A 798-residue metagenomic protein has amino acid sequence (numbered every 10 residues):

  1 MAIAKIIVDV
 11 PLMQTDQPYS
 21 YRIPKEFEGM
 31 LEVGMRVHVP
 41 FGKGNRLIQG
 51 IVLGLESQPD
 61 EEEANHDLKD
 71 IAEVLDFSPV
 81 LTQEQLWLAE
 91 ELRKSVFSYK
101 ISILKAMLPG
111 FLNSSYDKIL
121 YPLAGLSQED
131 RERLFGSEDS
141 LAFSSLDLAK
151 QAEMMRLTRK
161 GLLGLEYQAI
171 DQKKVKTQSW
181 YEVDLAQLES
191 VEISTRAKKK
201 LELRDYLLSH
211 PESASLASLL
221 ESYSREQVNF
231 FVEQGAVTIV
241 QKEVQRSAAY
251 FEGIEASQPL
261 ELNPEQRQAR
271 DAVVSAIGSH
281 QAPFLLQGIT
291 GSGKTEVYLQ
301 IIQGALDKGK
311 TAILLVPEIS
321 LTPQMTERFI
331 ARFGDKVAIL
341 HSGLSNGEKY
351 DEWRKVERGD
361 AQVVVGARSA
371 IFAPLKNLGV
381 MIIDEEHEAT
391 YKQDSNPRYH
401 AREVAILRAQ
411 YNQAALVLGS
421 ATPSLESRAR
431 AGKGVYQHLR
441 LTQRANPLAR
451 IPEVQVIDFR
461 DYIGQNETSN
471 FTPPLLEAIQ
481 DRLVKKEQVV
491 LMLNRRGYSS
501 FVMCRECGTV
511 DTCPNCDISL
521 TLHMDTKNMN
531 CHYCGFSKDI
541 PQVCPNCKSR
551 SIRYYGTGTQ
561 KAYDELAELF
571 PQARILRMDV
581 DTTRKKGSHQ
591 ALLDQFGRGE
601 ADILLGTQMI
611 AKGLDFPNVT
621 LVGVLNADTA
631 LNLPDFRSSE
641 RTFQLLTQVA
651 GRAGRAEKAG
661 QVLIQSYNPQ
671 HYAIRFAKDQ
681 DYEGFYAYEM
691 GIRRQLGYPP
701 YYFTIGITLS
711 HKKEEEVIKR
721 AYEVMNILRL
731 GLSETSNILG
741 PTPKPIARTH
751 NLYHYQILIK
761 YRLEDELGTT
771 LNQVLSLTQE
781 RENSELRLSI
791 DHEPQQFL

Functional and structural regions predicted by a protein language model:
M1-I3, D16, N45, K486 (+4 more regions): A general secondary-structure signal for short beta-strands and their flanking turns/coil in non-transmembrane regions
M1-V364, I371-V404, R408-S420, G434-N446 (+2 more regions): Accessory, non-ATPase domains that flank or precede helicase/AAA+ motor cores in DNA-metabolism machines
D9, R131-L134, R694-P699, K744-H750: Short, flexible, solvent-exposed loop/turn segments with mixed acidic/basic and small polar residues
E90-R93, R204, L476, Q480 (+5 more regions): Generic solvent-exposed, charged/amphipathic alpha-helical segments that serve as macromolecular interface scaffolds
E166, V240, G366, M492 (+4 more regions): Solvent-exposed beta-strand sheet faces enriched in polar/charged residues
S257-N263, R267, S279-I718, Q756-I757 (+1 more regions): Inter-lobe coupling/hinge segments of SF2-like helicase ATPases
F570-A573, L728-N737, E780-E785: Short secondary-structure junctions
F703-L709, E714-K760: Long, well-ordered amphipathic alpha-helical subdomains in the mid-to-C-terminal portions of large enzyme subunits
